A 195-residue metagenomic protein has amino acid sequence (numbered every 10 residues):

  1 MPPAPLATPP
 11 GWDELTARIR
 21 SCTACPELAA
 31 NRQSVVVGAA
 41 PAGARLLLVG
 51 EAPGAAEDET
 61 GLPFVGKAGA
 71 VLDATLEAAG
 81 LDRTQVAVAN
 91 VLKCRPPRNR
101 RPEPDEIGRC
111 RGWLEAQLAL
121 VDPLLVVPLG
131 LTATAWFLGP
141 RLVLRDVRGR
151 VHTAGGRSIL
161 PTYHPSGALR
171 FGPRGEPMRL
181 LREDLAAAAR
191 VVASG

Functional and structural regions predicted by a protein language model:
M1-G195: A polyanion-binding, active-site-adjacent surface
